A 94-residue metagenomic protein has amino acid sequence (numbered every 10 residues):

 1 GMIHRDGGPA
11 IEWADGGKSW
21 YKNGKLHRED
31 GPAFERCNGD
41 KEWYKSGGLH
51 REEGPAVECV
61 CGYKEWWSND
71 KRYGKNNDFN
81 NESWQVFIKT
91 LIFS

Functional and structural regions predicted by a protein language model:
M2-S94: Glycine/tyrosine- and acidic-biased, solvent-exposed loop/turn segments at the edges of beta-strands
